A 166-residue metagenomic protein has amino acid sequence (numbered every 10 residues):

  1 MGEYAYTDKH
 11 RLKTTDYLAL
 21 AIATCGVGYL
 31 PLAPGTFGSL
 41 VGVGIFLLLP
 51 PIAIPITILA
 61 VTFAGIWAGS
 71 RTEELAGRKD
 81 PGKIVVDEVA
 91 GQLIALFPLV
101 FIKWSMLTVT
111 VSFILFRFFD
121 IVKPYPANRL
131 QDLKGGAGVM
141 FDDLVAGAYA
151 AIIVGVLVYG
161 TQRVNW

Functional and structural regions predicted by a protein language model:
G2-F37, I66-A95, R117-Y149: Interhelical loop and helix-boundary elements at the membrane-water interface of polytopic inner-membrane proteins
Y4, I152, V164: N-terminal G-site helix/loop of the GST-like fold
V43-K83, G91-I114, F118, I152-G155: Nucleotide and nucleotide-moiety/phosphate-recognizing core
A90, L107, A148, Q162-R163: Residue-level signal for alpha-helical context at structural boundaries
V156-W166: Juxtamembrane boundary at the C-terminal end of a transmembrane helix
